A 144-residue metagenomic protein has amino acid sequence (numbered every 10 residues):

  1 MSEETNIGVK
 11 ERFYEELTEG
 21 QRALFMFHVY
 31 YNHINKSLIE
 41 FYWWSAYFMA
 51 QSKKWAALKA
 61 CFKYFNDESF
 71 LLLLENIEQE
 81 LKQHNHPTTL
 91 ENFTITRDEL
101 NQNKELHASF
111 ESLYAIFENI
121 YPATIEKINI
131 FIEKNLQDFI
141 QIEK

Functional and structural regions predicted by a protein language model:
M1-W55, C61-K144: Extended, alpha-helix-rich binding/interface surfaces that flank or overlap catalytic cores and mediate recognition
